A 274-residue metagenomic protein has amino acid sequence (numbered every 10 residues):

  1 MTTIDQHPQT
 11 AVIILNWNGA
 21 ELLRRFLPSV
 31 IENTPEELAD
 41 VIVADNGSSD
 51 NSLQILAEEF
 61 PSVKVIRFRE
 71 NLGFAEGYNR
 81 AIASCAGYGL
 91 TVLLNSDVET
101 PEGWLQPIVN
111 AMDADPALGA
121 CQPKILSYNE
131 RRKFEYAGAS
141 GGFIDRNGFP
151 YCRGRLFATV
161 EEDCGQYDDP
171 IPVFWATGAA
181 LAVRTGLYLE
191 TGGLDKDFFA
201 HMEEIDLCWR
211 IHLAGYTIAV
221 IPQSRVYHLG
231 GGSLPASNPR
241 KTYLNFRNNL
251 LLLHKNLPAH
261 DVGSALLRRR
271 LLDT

Functional and structural regions predicted by a protein language model:
T10-I13, A214-T274: Active-site-adjacent helix/loop segment of glycosyltransferases that harbors family-specific signature motifs
P28-L38: Short, acidic, metal-binding catalytic loop of nucleotide-sugar glycosyltransferases
S29, D45-Q54, E70: A conserved acidic beta->alpha catalytic loop
L38-G47, I66-F68: Short beta-strand/loop segment that forms part of the nucleotide-sugar
F68-A86, S96-V98: Glycine-rich, basic loop-to-helix element that forms the pyrophosphate-binding segment of sugar-nucleotide handling
T91: Short aromatic/hydrophobic "clamp" motif used to bind/position activated sugar donors
E99-G138, G142-F149: Conserved donor NDP-sugar-binding/catalytic core segment of glycosyltransferases
D168-R225: A short, conserved alpha-helix in the catalytic core of glycosyltransferases
